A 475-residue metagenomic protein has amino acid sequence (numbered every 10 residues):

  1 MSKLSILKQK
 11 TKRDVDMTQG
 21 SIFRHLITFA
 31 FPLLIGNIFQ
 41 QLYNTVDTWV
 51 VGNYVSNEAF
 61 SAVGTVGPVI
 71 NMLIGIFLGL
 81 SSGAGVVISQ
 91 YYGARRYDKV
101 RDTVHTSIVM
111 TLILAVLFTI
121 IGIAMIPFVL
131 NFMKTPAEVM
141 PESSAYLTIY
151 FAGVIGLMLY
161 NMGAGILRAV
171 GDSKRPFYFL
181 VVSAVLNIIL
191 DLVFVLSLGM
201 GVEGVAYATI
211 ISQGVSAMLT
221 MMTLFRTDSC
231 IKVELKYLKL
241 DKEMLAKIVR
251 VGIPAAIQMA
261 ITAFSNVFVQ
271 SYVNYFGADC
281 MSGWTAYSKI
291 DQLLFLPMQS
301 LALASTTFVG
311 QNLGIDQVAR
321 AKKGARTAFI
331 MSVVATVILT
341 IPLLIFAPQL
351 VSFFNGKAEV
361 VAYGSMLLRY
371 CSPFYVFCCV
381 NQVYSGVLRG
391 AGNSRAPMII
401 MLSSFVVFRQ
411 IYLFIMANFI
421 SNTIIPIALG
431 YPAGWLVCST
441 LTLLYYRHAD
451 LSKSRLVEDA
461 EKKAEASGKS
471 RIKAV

Functional and structural regions predicted by a protein language model:
M1-A30, I88-I155, S197-I253, V309-F374 (+1 more regions): Short alpha-helical transmembrane segments in multi-pass integral membrane proteins
Q19, F23-L42, V46, V69-I76 (+7 more regions): Residue-level signal for short hydrophobic patches within transmembrane helices of multi-pass membrane transporters
T28-D47, I149, Y160, S183 (+4 more regions): Transmembrane helical elements of multi-pass membrane transporters/channels
I38, L42-F60, L130-A137, V193-M200 (+5 more regions): Helix-terminus/linker motif at the lipid-water interface of multi-pass membrane proteins
V55-P68, S144-L147, A206, A278-L293 (+2 more regions): Small-residue hotspots at the loop-to-helix junctions and early N-terminal turns of transmembrane alpha-helices
F60-I120, L157-P176, Q270, G283-A347 (+1 more regions): Small-residue-rich hydrophobic transmembrane alpha-helices
M72-G75, T119, N187-L192, A217-M221 (+4 more regions): Hydrophobic transmembrane alpha-helices of multi-pass small-molecule transporters
S81, Y150-R168, P176-A184, V205-T220 (+4 more regions): Short runs within selected transmembrane alpha-helices of multi-pass transporters and secretion channels
